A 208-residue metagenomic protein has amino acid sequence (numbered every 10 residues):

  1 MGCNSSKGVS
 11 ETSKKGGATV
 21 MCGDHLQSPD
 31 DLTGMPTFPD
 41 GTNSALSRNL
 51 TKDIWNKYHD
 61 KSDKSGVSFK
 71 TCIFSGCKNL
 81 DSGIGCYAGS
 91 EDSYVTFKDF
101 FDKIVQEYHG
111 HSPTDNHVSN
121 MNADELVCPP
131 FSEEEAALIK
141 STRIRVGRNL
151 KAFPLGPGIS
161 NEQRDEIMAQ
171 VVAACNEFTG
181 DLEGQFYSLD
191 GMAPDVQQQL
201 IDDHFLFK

Functional and structural regions predicted by a protein language model:
G2-K208: Long, Pro/Ser/Thr-rich low-complexity/intrinsically disordered regulatory tracts in eukaryotic proteins
